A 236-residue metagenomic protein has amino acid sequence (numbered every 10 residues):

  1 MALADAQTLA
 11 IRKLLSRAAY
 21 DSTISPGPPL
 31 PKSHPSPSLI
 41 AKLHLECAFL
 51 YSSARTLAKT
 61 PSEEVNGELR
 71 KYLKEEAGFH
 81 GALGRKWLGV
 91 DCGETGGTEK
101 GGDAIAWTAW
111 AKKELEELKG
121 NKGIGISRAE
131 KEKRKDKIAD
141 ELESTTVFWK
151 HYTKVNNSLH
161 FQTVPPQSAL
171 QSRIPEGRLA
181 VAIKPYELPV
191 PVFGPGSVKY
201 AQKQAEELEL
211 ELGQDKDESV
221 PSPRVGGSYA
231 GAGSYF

Functional and structural regions predicted by a protein language model:
M1-K59, E63-D91: Long all-alpha helical scaffold domains
C92-F236: Long C-terminal extensions of eukaryotic subunits of large macromolecular complexes
